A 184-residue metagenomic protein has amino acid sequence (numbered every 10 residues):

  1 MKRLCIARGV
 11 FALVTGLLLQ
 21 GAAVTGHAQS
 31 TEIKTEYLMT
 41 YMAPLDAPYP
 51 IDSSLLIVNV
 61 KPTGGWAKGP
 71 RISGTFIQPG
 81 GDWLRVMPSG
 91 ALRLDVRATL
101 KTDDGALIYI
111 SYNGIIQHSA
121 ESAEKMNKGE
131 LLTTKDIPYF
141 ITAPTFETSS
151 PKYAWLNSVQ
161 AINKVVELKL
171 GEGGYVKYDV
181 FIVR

Functional and structural regions predicted by a protein language model:
M1-A7: N-terminal secretory signal peptides that target proteins for export/translocation
G9-A22: Bacterial N-terminal signal peptides
A22-A28: Sec/Tat signal peptide C-region and signal peptidase I cleavage site
A28-R184: Beta-strand-enriched cores of mature, soluble protein domains
